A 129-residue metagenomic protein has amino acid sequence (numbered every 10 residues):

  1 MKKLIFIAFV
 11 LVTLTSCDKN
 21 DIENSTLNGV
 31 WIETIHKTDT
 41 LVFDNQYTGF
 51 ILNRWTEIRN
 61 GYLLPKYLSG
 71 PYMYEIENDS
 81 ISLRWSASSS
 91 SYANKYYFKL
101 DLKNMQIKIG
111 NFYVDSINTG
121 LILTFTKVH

Functional and structural regions predicted by a protein language model:
K2-I7: Sec-dependent signal peptide recognition, specifically the positively charged N-region followed immediately by
T13-S16: C-terminal motif of bacterial Sec signal peptides marking the signal peptidase cleavage site
D18-N20: Bacterial signal peptide processing site
E23-D39, Y72, F125: Tryptophan-anchored aromatic micro-motifs
T26, S69, G120: Short coil/loop residues immediately preceding or within conserved phosphate-binding loops of NTP-utilizing enzyme
T38-S82, S86-S90: N-terminal glycine/threonine-rich, aromatic-flanked beta-hairpin/loop signature
T40, F50, E77-H129: Beta-sheet ligand-binding and adhesion/scaffold domains
